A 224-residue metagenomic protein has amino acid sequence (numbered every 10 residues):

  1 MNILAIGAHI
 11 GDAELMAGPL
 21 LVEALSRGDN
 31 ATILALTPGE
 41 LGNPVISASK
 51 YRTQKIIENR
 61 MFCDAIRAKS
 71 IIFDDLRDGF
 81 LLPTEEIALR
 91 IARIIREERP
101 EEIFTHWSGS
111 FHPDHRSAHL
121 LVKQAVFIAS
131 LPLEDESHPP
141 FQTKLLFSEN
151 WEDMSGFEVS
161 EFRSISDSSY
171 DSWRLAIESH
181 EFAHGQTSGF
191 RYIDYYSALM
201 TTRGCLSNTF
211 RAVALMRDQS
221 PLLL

Functional and structural regions predicted by a protein language model:
M1-E98, M216: Active-site rim/loop-helix segments in enzyme catalytic domains that contact anionic ligands
M1-L4, E23, L81-L224: Metal-dependent de-N-acetylase/amidase catalytic core
